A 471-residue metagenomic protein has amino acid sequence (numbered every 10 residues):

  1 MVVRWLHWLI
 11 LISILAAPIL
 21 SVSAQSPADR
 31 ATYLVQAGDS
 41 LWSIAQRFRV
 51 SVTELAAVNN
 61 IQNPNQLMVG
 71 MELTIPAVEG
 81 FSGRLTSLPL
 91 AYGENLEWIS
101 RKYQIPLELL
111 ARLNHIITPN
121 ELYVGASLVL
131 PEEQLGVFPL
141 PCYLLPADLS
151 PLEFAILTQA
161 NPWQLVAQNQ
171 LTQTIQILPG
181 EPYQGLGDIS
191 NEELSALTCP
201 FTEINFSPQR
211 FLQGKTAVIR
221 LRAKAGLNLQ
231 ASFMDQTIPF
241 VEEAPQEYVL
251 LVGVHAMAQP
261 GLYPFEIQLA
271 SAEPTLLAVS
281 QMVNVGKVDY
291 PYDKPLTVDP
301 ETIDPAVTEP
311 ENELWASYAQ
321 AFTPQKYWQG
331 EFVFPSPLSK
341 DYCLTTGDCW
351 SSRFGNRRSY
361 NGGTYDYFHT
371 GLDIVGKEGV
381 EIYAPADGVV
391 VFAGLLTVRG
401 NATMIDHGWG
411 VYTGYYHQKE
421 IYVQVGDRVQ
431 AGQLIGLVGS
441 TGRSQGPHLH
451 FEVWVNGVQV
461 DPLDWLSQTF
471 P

Functional and structural regions predicted by a protein language model:
M1-L9: Bacterial N-terminal signal peptides that target proteins for export
W8-P18: Bacterial N-terminal signal peptides
A24-Q36, S43-Q46, V50-P89, P106-L144 (+3 more regions): Extracellular LysM carbohydrate-binding repeats and other cell-envelope/extracellular binding modules
S43, L338-P471: Catalytic cores of peptidoglycan-degrading enzymes
I75, L130, G185, I219 (+3 more regions): A generic structural signal for residues embedded in beta-strands
V78, E133, D188, R222 (+3 more regions): Short, surface-exposed secondary-structure boundary micro-motifs
G83-R84, V137-P139, A147, E153 (+5 more regions): Non-catalytic extracellular/periplasmic "stalk" and linker regions immediately N-terminal to catalytic or recognition
